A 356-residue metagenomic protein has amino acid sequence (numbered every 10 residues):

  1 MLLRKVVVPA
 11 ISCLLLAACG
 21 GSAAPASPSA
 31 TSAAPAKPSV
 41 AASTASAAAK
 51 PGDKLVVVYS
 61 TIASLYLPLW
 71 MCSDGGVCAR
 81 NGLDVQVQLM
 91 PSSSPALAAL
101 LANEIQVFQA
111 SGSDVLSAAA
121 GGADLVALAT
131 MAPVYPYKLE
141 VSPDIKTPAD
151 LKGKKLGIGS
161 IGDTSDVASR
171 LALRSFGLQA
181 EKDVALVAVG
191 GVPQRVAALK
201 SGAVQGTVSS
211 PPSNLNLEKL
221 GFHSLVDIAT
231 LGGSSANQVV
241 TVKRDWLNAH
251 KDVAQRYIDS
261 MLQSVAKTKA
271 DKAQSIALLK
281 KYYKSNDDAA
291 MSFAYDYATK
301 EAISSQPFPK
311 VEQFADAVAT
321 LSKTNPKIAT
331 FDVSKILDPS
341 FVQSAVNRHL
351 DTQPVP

Functional and structural regions predicted by a protein language model:
M1-P9: Bacterial N-terminal signal peptides that target proteins for export
L15-A18: C-terminal motif of bacterial Sec signal peptides marking the signal peptidase cleavage site
G20-A23: Bacterial signal peptide processing site
P25-G191, R195-A198, Q205-P211, H223-I228 (+1 more regions): Short, glycine-/small- and polar/acidic-enriched structural segments that line small-molecule recognition paths
A36, V318-P356: Conserved C-terminal helix/tail region of periplasmic/extracytoplasmic solute-binding proteins
S113-D114, L186, P193-K284: Pocket-lining segment of extracytoplasmic ligand-binding domains
N248-A329: Secondary-structure end/capping motifs
